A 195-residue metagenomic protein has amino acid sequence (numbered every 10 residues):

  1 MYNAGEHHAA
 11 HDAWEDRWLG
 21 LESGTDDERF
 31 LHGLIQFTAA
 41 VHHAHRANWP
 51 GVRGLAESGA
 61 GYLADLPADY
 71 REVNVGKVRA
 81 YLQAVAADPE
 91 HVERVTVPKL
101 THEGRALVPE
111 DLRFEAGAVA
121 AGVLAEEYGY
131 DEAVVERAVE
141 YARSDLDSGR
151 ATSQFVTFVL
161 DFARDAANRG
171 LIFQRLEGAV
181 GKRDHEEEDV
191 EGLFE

Functional and structural regions predicted by a protein language model:
M1-E195: Acidic, polar-rich N-terminal leader regions of halophilic archaeal proteins
